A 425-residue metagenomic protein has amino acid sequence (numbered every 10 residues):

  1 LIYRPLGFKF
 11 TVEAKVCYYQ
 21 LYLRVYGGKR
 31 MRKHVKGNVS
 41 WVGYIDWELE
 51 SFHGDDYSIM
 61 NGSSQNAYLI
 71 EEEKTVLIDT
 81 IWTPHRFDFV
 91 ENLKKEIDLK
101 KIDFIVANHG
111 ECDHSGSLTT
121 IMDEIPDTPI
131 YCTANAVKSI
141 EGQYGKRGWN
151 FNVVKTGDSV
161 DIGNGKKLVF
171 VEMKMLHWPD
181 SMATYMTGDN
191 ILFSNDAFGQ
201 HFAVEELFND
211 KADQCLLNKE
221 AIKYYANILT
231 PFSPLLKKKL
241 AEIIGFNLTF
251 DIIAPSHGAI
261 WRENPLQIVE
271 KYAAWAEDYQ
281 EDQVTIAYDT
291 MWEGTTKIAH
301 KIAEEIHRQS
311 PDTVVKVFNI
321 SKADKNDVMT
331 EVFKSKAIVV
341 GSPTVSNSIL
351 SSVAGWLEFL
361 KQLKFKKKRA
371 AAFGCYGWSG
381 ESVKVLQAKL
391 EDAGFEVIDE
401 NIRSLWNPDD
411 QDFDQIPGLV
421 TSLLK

Functional and structural regions predicted by a protein language model:
K9, E13-R30: Short, Lys/Arg-enriched N-terminal segments with co-localized hydrophobic residues within the first ~10-30 amino acids
R32-K95, A183-M186, N190-S194, V284 (+1 more regions): Conserved beta-strand hairpin/beta-sheet module of binuclear metal-dependent hydrolase folds, prominently
K33-G37, C132-S181, L235-K239: Metallo-beta-lactamase
K74-V76, F104, N190-F193, I252 (+3 more regions): Structural motif
I78-T80, I102-G110, Y131-T133, L192-N195 (+1 more regions): Active-site neighborhood of phospho(di)ester-bond hydrolases with catalytic His/Asp-centered motifs
P84-I130: Active-site metal-binding motif and surrounding structural segment of the metallo-beta-lactamase
S117, A323-V328: Short acidic active-site motifs
V204-L207, Q214-I253, H257-I260, K301-K316 (+1 more regions): FMN-binding flavodoxin-like domain, especially the glycine-rich phosphate-binding loop
